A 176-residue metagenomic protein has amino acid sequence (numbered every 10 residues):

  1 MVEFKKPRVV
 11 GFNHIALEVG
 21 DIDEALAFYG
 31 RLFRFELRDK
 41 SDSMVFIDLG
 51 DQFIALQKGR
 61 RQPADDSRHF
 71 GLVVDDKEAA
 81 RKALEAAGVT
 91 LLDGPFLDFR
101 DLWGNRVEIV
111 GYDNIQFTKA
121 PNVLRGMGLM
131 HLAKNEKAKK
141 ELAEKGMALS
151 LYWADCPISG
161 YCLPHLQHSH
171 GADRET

Functional and structural regions predicted by a protein language model:
M1-K6, E85-T176: Vicinal oxygen chelate
V2, P7-V10, A16-I54: Core segments of cupin and vicinal oxygen chelate
F12-G20, D48, R61-A87, L91 (+2 more regions): Vicinal oxygen chelate
F12-I15, E36, Q57-G59, M127-M130 (+1 more regions): Surface-exposed loop/turn and secondary-structure junction residues enriched for glycine/proline
E18, F33, V73, S169-R174: Alpha-helical and His/Cys-centered functional microenvironments
Y29, R60, L84, A120-P121: Short, flexible helix/strand-to-coil boundary loops that buttress conserved ligand/catalytic motifs in alpha/beta
F35-S67, R106-N114: Conserved short beta-strand elements that form part of the metal-binding/catalytic scaffold of enzyme active sites
